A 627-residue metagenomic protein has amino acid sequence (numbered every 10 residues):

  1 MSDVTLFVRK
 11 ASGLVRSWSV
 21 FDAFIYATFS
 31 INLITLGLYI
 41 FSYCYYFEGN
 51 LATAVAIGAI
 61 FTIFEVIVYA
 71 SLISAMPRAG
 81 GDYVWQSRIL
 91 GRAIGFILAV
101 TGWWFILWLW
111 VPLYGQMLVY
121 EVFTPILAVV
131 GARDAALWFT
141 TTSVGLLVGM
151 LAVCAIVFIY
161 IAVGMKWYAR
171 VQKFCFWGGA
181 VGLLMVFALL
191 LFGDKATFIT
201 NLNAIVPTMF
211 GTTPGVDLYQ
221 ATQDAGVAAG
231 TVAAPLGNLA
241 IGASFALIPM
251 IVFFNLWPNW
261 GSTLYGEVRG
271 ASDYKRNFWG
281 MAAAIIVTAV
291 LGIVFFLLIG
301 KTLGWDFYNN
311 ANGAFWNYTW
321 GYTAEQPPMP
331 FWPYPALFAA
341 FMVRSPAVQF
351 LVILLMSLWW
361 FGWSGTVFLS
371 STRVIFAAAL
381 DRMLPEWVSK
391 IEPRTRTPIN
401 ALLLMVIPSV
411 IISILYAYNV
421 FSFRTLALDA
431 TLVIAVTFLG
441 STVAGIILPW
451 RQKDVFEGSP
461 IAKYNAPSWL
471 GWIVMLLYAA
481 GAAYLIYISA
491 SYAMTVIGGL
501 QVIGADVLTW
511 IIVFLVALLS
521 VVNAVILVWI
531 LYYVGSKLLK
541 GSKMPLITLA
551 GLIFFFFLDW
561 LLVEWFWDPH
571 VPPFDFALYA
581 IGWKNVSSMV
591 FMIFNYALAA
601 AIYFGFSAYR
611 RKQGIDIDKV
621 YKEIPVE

Functional and structural regions predicted by a protein language model:
M1-N50, T62-I67, I199-V216, A600-Y603 (+1 more regions): Membrane-interface "cap" regions at the ends of multi-pass membrane proteins
W18, D22-G37, M150-V153, M209-T302 (+2 more regions): Hydrophobic, membrane-embedded alpha-helices of multi-pass small-molecule transporters
V20-F21, S143-L151, V268-A289, G365 (+4 more regions): Loop-to-transmembrane helix boundary motifs in multi-pass membrane proteins
I40, T53, V186-A196, T200 (+3 more regions): A generic transmembrane alpha-helix motif of multi-pass inner-membrane proteins
F64-C154, A162, F361-S371, D429-L432: Hydrophobic transmembrane alpha-helices that form the core helical bundles of multi-pass secondary transporters
V84-Q86, G91, V129, V216-T231 (+2 more regions): TM-loop-TM module centered on a large, flexible mid-protein loop between adjacent transmembrane helices in multi-pass
Y120, A180-A229, F296-D306, S441-V455 (+3 more regions): Hydrophobic alpha-helical segments and their helix-loop junctions in multi-pass secondary transporters
L146-P214, L256, F278-V287, A427-G440 (+5 more regions): Membrane-interface loop-to-helix entry segments
